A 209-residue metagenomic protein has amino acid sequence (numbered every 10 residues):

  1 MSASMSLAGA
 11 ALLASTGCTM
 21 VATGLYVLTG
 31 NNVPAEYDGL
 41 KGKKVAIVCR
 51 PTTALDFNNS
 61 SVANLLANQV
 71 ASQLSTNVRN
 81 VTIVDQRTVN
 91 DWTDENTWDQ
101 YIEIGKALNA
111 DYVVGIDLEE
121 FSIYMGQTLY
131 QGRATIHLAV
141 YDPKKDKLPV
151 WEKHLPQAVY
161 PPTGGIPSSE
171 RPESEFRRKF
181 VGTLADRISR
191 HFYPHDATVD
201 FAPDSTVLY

Functional and structural regions predicted by a protein language model:
M1-M5: Bacterial N-terminal signal peptides that target proteins for export
S6-A10: Sec-dependent N-terminal signal peptides
L12, G39, A107-A110: Alpha-helix termination/capping residues and helix-transition junctions
C18-K43, P143-Y209: C-terminal/domain-edge helix-coil "capping" segments
K44-G115, K147-V150, R178, G182-T183 (+1 more regions): N-terminal segment of the mature soluble domain
C49-P51, R87-T88, D117-E120, L138-V140 (+1 more regions): A mature extracytoplasmic/lumenal domain signature
E95-P149, T163-G164: Surface-exposed short loop/turn segments
